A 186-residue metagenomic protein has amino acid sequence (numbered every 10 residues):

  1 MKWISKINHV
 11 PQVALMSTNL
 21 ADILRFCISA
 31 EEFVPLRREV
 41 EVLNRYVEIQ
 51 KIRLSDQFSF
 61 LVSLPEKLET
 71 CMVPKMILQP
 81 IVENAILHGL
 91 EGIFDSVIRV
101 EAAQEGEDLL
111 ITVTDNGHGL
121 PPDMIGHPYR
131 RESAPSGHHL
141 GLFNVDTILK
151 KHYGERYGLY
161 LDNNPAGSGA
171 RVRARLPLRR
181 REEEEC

Functional and structural regions predicted by a protein language model:
M1-Y160, A170: Two-component histidine phosphotransfer core
N163-C186: C-terminal end segment of the histidine kinase catalytic
